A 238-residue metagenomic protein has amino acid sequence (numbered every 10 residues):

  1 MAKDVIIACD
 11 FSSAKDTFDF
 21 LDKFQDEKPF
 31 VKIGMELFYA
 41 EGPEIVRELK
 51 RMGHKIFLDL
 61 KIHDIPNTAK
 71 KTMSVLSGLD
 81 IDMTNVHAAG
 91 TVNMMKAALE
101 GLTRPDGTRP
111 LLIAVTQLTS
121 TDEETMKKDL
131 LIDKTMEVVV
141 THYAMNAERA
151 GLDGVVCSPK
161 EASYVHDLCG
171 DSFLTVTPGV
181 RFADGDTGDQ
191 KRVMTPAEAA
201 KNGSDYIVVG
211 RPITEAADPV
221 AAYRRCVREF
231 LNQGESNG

Functional and structural regions predicted by a protein language model:
M1-F20, S163-G170, T187, M194 (+2 more regions): N-terminal amphipathic alpha-helix/helix-capping segment at the start of soluble metabolic enzymes
A2, T68-T72, S77-D153, S158-E161 (+2 more regions): Conserved anion-binding
K3-C9, V31-I33, I56-L60, T84-V86 (+4 more regions): Hydrophobic faces of well-ordered beta-strands that scaffold small-molecule active sites in alpha/beta enzyme cores
S12-F24, N67-V75, M136-N146, K191-E198: Short, acidic/polar
A14-D16, E36-M52, D64-K71, A88-L111 (+3 more regions): Active-site-adjacent beta->alpha loops and helix N-cap segments on the catalytic face of soluble alpha/beta enzymes
D26, M52, L79, A150 (+1 more regions): Structural motif
L79-T91, D189-A222: Glycine-rich phosphate-binding active-site loops on the catalytic face of alpha/beta enzymes
